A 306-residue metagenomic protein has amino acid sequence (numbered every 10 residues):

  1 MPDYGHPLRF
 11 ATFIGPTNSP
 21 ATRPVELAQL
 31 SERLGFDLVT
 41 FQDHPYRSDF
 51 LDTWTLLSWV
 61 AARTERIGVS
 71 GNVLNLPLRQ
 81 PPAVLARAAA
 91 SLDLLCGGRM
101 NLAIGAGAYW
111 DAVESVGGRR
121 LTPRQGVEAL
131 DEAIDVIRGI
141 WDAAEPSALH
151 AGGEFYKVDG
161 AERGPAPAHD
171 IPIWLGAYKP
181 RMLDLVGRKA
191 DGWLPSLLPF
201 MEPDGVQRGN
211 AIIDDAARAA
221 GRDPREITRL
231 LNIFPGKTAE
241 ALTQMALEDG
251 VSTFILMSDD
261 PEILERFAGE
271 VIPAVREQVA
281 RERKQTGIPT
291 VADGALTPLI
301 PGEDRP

Functional and structural regions predicted by a protein language model:
M1-P306: Active-site-adjacent structural elements that line small-molecule/cofactor binding pockets in enzymes
